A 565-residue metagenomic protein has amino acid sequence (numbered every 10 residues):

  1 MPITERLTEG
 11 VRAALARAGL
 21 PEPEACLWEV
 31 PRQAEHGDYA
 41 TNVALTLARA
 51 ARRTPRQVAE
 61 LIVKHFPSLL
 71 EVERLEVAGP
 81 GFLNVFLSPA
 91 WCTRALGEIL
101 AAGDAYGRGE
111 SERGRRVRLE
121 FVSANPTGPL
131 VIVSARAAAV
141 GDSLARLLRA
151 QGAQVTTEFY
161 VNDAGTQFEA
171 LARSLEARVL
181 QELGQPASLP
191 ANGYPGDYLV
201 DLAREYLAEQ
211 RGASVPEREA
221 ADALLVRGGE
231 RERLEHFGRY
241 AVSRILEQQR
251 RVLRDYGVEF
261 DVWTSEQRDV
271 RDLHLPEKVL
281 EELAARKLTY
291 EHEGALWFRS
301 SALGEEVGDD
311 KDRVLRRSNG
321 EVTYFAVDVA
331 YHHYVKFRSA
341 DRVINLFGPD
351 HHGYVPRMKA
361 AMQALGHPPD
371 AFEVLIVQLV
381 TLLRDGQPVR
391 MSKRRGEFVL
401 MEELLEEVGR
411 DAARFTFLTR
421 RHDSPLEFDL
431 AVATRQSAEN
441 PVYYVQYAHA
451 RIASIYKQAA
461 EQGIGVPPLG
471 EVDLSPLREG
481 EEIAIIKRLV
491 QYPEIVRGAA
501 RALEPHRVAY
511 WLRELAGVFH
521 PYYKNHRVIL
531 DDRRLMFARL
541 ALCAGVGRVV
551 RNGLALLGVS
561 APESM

Functional and structural regions predicted by a protein language model:
M1-R94, L100-M565: Non-catalytic interaction-recognition regions
